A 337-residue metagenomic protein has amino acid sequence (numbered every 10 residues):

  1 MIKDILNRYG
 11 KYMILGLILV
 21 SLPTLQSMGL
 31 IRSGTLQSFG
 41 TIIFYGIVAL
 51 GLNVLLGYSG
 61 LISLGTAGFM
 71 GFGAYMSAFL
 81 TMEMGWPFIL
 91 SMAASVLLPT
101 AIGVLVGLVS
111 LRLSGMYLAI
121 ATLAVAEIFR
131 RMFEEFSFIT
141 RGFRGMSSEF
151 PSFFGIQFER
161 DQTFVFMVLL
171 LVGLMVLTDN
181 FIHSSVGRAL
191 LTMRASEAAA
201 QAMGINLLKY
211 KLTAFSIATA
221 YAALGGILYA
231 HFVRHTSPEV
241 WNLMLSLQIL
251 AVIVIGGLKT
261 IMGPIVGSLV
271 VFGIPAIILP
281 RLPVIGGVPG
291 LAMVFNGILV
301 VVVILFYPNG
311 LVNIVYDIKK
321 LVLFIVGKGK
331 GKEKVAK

Functional and structural regions predicted by a protein language model:
M1-K337: Transmembrane alpha-helices and adjacent helix-loop boundaries
